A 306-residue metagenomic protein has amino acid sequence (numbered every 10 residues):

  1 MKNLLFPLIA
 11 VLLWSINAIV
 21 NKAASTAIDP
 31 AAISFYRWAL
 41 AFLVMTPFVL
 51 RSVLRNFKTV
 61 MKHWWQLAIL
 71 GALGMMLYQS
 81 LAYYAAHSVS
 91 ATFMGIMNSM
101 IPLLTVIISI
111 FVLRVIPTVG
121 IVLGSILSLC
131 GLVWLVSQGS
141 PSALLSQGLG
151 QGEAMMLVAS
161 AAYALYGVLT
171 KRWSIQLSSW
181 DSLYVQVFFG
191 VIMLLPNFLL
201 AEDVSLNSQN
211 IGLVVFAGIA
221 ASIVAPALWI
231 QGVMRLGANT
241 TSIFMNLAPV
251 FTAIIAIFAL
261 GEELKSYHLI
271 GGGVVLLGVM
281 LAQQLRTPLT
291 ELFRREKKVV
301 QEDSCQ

Functional and structural regions predicted by a protein language model:
M1-F35, A143-R172, F293-Q306: Glycine-/small-residue-enriched transmembrane alpha-helix faces in small-molecule transporters and effluxers
K2-F6, A32-P47, Q66-I69, G120-W134 (+3 more regions): Hydrophobic alpha-helical transmembrane segments of multi-pass integral membrane proteins, especially transporters
V11, S34-Y36, Q79, F93-M100 (+3 more regions): Helix-helix packing/entry segments at the starts of transmembrane helices
L13, N17-A18, T46-N98, W134 (+1 more regions): Specific transmembrane alpha-helical segments of multi-pass solute transporters/efflux pumps, especially DMT/EamA
I19-P30, Y84-H87, A91, V136-L149 (+2 more regions): Membrane-interface helix termini and inter-helical loops of multi-pass transporters
A24, I33, R37, A85 (+7 more regions): Hydrophobic/aromatic residues within transmembrane alpha-helices of multi-pass small-molecule transporters
V44-N56, I101-I126, V250-I270: C-terminal transmembrane-helix exit sites in multi-pass transporters
M45, A68, P117-G139, L194 (+3 more regions): Hydrophobic transmembrane alpha-helices of multi-pass small-molecule transport proteins
